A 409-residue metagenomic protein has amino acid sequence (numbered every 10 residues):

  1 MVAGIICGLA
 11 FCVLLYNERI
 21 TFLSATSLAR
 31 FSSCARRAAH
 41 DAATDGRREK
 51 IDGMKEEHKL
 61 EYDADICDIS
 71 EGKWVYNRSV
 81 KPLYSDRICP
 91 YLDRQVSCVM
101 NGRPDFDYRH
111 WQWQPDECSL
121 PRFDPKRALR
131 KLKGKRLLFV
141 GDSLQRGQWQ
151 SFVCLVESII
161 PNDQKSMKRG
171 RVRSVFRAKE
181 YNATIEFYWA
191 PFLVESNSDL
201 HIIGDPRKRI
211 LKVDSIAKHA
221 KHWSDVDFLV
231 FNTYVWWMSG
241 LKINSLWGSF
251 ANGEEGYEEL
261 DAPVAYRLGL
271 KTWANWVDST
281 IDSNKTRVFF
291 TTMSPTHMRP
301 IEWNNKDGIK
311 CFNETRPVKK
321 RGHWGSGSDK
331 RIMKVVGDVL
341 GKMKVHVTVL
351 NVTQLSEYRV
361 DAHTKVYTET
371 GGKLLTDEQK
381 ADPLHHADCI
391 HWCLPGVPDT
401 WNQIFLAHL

Functional and structural regions predicted by a protein language model:
M1-L409: A compositional signature for long Ser/Thr(±Pro)-rich, low-complexity
